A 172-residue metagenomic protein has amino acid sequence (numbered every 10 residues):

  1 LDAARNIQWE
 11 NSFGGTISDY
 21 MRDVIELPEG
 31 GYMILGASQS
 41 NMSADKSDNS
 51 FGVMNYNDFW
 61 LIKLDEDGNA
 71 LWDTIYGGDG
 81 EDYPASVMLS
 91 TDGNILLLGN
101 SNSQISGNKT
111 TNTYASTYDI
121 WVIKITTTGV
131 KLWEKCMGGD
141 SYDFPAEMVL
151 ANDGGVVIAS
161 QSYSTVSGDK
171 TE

Functional and structural regions predicted by a protein language model:
L1-E172: A sequence-level/structural motif corresponding to short, flexible coil/turn segments enriched in small polar residues
